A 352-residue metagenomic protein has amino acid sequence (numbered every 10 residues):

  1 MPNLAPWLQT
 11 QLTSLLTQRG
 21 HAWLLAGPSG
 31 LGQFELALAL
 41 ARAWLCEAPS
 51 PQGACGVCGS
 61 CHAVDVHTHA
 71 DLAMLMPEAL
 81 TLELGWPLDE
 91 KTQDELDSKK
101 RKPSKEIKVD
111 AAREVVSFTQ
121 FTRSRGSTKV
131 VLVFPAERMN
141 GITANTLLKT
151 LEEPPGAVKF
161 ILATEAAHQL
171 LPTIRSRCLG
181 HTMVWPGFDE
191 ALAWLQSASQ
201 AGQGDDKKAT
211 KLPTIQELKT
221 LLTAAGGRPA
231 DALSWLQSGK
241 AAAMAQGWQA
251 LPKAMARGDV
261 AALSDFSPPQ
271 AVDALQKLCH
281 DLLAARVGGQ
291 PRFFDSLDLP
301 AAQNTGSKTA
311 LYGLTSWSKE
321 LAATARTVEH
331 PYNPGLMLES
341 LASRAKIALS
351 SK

Functional and structural regions predicted by a protein language model:
M1-A43, P51-Q52, G59, G156-K159 (+1 more regions): Charged, glycine-rich active-site and insertion segments that engage polyanionic ligands
M1-I142: Clamp-loader machinery-focused feature within the broader ASCE/P-loop NTPase space
S117, K149, S176: Conserved adenine-binding aromatic site and its adjacent loop/helix in ATP-hydrolyzing domains
Q120, N145-K159: Conserved catalytic/switch belt of AAA+ P-loop NTPases
R125-V130, P155-I161: Loop/turn-to-beta-strand initiation segments
R138-M139, E153, Q169: Residues immediately C-terminal
